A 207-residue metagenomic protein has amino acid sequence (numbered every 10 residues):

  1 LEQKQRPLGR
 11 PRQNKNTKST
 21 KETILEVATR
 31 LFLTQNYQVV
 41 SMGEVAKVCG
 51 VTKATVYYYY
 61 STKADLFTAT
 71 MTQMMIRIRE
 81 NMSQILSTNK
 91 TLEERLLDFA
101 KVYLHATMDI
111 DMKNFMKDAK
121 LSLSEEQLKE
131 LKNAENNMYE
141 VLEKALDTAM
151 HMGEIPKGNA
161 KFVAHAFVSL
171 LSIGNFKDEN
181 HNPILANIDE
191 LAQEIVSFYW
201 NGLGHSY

Functional and structural regions predicted by a protein language model:
L1-Q35, V40-V48, A64-T68: Basic, helix-initiating cap at the start of DNA-binding domains
V27-L31, A106, L170: Short amphipathic alpha-helical elements of helix-turn-helix/winged-helix folds
N36-Y37, Y58, S87, I155 (+1 more regions): Helix-turn-helix/winged-helix DNA-binding modules
C49-Y60: Short hydrophobic/aromatic patch on the recognition helix
A69, S83-D109, V163-F167: Hydrophobic alpha-helical connector segments
T72-I78: Short, basic, alpha-helical segments at the C-terminal edge of helix-turn-helix-like DNA-binding modules
L104-E143, H151: Short secondary-structure transition hinges
N114-D118, L128, K132, D147-S197 (+1 more regions): Hydrophobic/aromatic-rich alpha-helical bundle segments in the mid-to-C-terminal region
